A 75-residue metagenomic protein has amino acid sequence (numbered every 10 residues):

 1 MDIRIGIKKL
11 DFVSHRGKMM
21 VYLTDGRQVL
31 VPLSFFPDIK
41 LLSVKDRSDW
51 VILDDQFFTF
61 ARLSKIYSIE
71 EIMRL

Functional and structural regions predicted by a protein language model:
M1-L75: Motif-centric detector for short Cys/His coordination patterns
